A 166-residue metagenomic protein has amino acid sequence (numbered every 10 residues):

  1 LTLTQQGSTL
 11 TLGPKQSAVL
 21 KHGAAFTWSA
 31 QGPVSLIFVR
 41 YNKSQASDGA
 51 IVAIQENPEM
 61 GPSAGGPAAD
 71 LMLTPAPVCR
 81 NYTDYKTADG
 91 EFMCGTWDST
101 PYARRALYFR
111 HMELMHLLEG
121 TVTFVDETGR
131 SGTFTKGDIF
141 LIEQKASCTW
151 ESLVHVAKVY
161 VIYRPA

Functional and structural regions predicted by a protein language model:
L1-T4, Y108-F124: Short, conserved beta-strand element in jelly-roll/cupin
G7-G23, T128-K145: Short acidic-glycine-tyrosine-enriched beta hairpin
S17, W28, W97, I139 (+1 more regions): Aromatic/pi-system hotspot detector in well-structured domains
H22-A46, Q144-A166: Ligand-binding loop in jelly-roll beta-barrel domains
S29-A30, G95-T96, R104-F109, D126 (+2 more regions): Short histidine-centered beta-strand/loop micro-motifs that create catalytic or ligand/metal-coordination sites
P33, R40-E91: A short, N-terminal "cap"/entry segment at the start of jelly-roll beta-barrel domains of the cupin/DSBH fold
R80-R110, E143-Q144: Conserved short histidine dyad/triad with adjacent acidic residue
